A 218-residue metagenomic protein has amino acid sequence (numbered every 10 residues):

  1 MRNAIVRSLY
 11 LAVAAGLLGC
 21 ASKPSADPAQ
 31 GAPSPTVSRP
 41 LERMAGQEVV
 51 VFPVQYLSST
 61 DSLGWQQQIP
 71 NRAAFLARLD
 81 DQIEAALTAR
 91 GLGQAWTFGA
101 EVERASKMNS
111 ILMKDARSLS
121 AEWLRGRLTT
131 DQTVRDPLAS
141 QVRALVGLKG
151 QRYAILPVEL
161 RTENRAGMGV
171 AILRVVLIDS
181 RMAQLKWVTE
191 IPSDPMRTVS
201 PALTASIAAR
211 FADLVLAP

Functional and structural regions predicted by a protein language model:
M1-Y10: Bacterial N-terminal signal peptides that target proteins for export
L17-G19: C-terminal motif of bacterial Sec signal peptides marking the signal peptidase cleavage site
A21-T60, L79-D81, L128-T129, V134-Y153 (+1 more regions): C-terminal/domain-edge helix-coil "capping" segments
L63-Q151: N-terminal segment of the mature soluble domain
